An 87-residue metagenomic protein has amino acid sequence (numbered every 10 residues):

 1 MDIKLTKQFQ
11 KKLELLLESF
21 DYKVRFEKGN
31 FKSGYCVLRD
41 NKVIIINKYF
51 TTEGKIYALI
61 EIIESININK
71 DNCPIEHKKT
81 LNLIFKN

Functional and structural regions predicted by a protein language model:
M1-K32: Auxiliary, metal-adjacent structural segments of Zn-dependent hydrolase domains
K7, K42-I46, E64: A near-ubiquitous, low-amplitude feature marking generic local secondary-structure context
F20, K28-E53: Active-site scaffold of zinc-dependent metalloenzymes
S33, E53-I56, I66-N87: Post-HEXXH active-site segment of zinc metalloproteases
